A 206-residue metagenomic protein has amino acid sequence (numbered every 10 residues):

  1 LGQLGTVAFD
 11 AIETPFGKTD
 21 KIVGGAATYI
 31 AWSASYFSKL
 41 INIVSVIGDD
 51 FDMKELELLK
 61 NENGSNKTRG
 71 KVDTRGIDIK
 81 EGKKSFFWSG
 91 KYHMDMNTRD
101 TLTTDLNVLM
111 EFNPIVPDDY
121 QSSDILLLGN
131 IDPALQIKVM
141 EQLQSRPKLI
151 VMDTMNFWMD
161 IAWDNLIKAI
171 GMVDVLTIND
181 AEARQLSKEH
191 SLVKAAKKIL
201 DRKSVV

Functional and structural regions predicted by a protein language model:
L1-A8: Short, hydrophobic/glycine-enriched beta-strand segments
F9-K21, Y36-L127, E141-P147: Conserved N-terminal subdomain of the carbohydrate kinase-like
A26-S35, M140: Histidine-anchored nucleotide/phosphate-binding helix
I43-I47, V151-T154, D174-D180: Short internal beta-strands
G48-D50, N130-L135, M155-M159: Short beta->alpha connector loops
L106-I115, A134, F157-N165, L192-K194: Active-site glycine-rich loop that binds ribose-phosphate moieties when present
L127, I150-V151, V206: Structural detector of well-ordered beta-strand residues that form the stable sheet scaffold of enzyme domains
Q144-R146, W158-V206: Conserved phosphate/ATP/ADP-binding segment of small-molecule kinases
